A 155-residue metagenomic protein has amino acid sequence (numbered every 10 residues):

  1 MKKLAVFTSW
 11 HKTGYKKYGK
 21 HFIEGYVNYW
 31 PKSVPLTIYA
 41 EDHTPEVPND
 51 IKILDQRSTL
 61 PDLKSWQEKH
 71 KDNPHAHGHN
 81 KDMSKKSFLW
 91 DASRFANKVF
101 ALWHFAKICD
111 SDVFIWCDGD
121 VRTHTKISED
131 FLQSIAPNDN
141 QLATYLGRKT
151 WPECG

Functional and structural regions predicted by a protein language model:
M1-K20: N-proximal low-complexity "stem/linker" segments adjacent to membrane-targeting elements
F7, K16-K17, S93, I135-P137: Catalytic phosphate/metal-binding cores of nucleic-acid and nucleotide-processing enzymes, i.e., regions that mediate
K20, E24, F100-W103: Short, hydrophobic alpha-helix immediately C-terminal to the catalytic nucleophile
G25-S33: Short, acidic, metal-binding catalytic loop of nucleotide-sugar glycosyltransferases
L36-E41: Short internal beta-strands
T44-I108: Active-site-proximal specificity loops/subdomain of glycosyltransferases
A96-L146: GT-A fold catalytic core of metal-dependent nucleotide-sugar glycosyltransferases, centered on the diacidic
W151-G155: Substrate-binding rim/cap in mid-to-C-terminal beta-strand-loop elements of soluble/periplasmic
